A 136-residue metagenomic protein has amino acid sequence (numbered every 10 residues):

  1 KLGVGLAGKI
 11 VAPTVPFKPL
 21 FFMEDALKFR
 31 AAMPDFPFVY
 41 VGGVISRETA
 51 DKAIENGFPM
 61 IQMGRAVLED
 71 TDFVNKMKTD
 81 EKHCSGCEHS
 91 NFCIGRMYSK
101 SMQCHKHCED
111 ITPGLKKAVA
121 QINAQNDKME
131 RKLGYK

Functional and structural regions predicted by a protein language model:
K1-K136: Flavin-dependent oxidoreductase catalytic cores
